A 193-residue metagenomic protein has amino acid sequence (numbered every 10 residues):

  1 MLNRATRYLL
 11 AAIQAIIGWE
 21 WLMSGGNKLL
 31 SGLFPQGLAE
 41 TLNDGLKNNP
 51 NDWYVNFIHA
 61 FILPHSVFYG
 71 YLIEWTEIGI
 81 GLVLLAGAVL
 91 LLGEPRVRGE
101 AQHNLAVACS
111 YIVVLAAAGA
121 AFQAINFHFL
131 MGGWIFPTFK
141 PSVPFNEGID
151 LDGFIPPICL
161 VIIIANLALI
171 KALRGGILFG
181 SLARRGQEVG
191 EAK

Functional and structural regions predicted by a protein language model:
M1-K193: Extended, low-polarity transmembrane helix blocks
